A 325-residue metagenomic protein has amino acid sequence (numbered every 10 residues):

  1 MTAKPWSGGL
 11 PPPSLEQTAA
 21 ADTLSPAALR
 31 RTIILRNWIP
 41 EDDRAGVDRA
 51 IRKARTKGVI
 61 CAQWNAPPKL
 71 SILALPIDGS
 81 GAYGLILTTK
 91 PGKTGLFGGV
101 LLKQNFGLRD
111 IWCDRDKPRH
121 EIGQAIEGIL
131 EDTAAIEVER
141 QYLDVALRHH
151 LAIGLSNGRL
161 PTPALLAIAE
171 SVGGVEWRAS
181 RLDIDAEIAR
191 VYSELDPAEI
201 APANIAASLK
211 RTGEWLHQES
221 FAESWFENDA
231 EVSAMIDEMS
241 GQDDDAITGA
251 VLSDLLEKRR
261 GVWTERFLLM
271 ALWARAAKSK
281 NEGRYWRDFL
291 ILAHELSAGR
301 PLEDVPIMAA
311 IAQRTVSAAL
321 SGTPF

Functional and structural regions predicted by a protein language model:
M1-A20, L24, A28-F325: Non-catalytic terminal/accessory regions
